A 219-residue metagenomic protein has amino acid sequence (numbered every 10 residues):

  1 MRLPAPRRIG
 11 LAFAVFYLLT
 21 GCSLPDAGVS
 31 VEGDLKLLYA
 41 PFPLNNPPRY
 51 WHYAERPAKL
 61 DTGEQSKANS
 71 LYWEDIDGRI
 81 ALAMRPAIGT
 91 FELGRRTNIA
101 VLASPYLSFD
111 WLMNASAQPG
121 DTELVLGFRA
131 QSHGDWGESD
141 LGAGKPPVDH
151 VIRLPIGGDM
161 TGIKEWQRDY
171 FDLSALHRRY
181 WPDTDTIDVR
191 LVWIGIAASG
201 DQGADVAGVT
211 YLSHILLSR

Functional and structural regions predicted by a protein language model:
R2-G10: Bacterial N-terminal signal peptides that target proteins for export
S23-E64: Extracellular carbohydrate-recognition regions
K67-F91: Short carbohydrate-recognition loop motifs
L82-Y106, G137, P146-I156: Secreted extracellular polysaccharide-interacting domains
R95-Q118, F171, I215: Extra-cytoplasmic beta-strand recognition segments
N114-S174, T210-Y211: Extracellular ligand-binding interfaces
D121-L126, W166-V209: Extracellular beta-strand ligand-recognition surfaces/modules
I194, L212-L217: Extracellular beta-strand elements of beta-rich domains used for carbohydrate recognition/degradation or cell-matrix
